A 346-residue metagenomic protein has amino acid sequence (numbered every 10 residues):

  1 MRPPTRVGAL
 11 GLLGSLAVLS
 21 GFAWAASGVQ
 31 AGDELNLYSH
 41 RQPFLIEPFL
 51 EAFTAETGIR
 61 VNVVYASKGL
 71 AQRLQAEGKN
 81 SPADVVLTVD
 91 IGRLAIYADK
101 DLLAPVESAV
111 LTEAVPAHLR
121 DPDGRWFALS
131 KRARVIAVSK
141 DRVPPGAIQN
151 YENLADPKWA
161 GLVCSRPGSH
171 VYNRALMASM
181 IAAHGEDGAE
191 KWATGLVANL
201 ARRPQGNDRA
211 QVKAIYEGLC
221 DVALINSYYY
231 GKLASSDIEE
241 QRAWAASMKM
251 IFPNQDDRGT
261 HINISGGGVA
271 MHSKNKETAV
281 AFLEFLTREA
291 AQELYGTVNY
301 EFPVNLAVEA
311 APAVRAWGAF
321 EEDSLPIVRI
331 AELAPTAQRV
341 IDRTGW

Functional and structural regions predicted by a protein language model:
S27-I96: Early extracytoplasmic/lumenal segment of secretory-pathway proteins
Y38-R41, P122-D123, V138-K140, G146 (+3 more regions): Short beta-strand->loop
S81-V86, A104-V138, E152, V163-S165: A structural signal for short loop-to-beta-strand junctions that line the ligand-binding cleft of periplasmic/secreted
V135-R142, I262-N275, L294-T297: A bilobed periplasmic-binding-protein/Venus flytrap-type ligand-binding module shared by bacterial periplasmic
D141-Q149, I181-E190, S273-A279: Short helix-loop capping/hinge motifs at secondary-structure junctions, enriched in acidic/polar residues
G161-G168, F285-V308: Periplasmic-binding protein-like
Y172-A175, S179-F252: Ligand-binding pocket segment of bilobal, Venus flytrap-like solute-binding proteins
A310-W346: Extracellular/periplasmic bilobal clamshell ligand-binding domains
